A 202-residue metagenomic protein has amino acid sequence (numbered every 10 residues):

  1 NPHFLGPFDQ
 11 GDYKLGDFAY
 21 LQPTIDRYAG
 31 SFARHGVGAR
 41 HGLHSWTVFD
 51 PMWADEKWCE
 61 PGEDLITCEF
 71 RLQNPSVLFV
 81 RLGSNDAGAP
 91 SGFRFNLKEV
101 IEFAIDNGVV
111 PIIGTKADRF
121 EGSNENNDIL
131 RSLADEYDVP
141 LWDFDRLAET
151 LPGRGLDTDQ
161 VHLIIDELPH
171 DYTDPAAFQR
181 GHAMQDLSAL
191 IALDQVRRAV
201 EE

Functional and structural regions predicted by a protein language model:
N1-G92, D166-A176: Conserved SGNH/GDSL esterase-like catalytic core that processes O-acyl groups on lipids and polysaccharides
T47-W58, K98, A104, L141-F144 (+1 more regions): Short flexible/disordered coil segments
L65, N74-V77, G92-E99, F103 (+4 more regions): Extracytoplasmic/secreted proteins, especially bacterial periplasmic and envelope-associated proteins
F70-N74, D106, D135-E136, E202: Extracellular/periplasmic catalytic domains that process cell-envelope and extracellular macromolecules
F79-N85, K98, E102-L130: Active-site segments of SGNH/GDSL-like serine hydrolases that catalyze O-acetyl group transfer/hydrolysis on lipids
D118-E202: Catalytic His-Asp segment of secreted/periplasmic serine-dependent ester chemistry enzymes
